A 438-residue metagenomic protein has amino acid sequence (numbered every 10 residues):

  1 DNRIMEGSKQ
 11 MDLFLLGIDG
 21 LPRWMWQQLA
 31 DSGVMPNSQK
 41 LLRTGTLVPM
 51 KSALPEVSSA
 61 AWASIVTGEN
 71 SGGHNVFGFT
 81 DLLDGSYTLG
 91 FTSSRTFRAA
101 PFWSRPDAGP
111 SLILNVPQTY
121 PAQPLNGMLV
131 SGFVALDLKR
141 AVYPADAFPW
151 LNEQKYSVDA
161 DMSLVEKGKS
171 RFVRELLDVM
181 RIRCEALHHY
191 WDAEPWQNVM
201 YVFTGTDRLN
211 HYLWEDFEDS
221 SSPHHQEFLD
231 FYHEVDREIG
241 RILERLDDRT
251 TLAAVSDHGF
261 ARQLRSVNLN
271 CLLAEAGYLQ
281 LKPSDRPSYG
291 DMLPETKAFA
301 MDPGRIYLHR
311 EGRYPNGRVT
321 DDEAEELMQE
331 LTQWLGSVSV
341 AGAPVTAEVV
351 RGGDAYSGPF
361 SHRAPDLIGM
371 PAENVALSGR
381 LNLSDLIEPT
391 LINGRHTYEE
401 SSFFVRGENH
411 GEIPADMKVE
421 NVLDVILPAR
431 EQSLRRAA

Functional and structural regions predicted by a protein language model:
D1-Q10: Short, Lys/Arg-enriched N-terminal segments with co-localized hydrophobic residues within the first ~10-30 amino acids
Q10-W26, L41, I65, P106 (+8 more regions): Beta-strand elements within well-structured catalytic alpha/beta cores of enzymes that handle phosphate/sulfate esters
I18, W24-Q27, V57, F79-R95 (+5 more regions): Secreted, luminal/periplasmic, and some membrane-associated catalytic domains that remodel anionic oxygen-ester
Q27-E69, L112-I113: Short, structured active-site-proximal loop/turn typified by the sulfatase FGly-forming signature C/S-X-P-X-R
L29-G33, G127-S131, E215-D219, S266-E275 (+1 more regions): Short secondary-structure boundary/capping segments
E69-D219, A298-G317, E323-E326, E330-A343: His/Asp/Glu-rich, glycine-adjacent segments that coordinate divalent cations and/or stabilize oxyanion chemistry on
I368-V422: Low-complexity, glycine/alanine/valine/leucine- and proline-rich hydrophobic stretches
E431-A438: Non-catalytic N-terminal targeting/anchoring module and adjacent flexible stem/linker that precedes the structured
